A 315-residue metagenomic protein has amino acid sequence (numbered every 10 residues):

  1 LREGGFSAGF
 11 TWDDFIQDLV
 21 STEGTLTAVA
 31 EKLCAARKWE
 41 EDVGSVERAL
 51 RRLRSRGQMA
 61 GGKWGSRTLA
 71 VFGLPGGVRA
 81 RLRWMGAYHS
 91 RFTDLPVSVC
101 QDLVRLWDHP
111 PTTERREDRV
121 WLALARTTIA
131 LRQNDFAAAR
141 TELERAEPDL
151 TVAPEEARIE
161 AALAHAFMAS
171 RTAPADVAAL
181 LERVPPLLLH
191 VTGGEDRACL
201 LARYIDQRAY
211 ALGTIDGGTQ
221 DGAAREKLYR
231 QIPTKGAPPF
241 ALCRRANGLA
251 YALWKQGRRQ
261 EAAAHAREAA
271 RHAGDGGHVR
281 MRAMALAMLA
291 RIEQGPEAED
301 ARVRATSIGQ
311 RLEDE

Functional and structural regions predicted by a protein language model:
L1-K38: A short, Lys/Arg-rich alpha-helix, primarily the initiator
E23, S90-D108, T128-E147, S170-L188 (+3 more regions): Helix-turn-helix repeat elements of alpha-solenoid scaffolds
V29, P239-F240, A250-A252, G257-E315: Long, ordered, amphipathic alpha-helical scaffolds
C34-A60: Recognition helix of helix-turn-helix/homeodomain-like DNA-binding domains that insert into the DNA major groove
Q58-V78: DNA major-groove recognition helix of helix-turn-helix/homeodomain DNA-binding modules
G76-M85, H89, L106-E114: A structural signal for repeat-array scaffolds
M85-L95, V120-D135, A157-P174, A198-G217 (+2 more regions): Tandem amphipathic alpha-helical repeat scaffolds
P111-R115, L150-P154, H190-E195, I232-P239 (+2 more regions): Short coil/turn linkers that connect adjacent helices within long alpha-helical scaffolds, especially alpha-solenoid
